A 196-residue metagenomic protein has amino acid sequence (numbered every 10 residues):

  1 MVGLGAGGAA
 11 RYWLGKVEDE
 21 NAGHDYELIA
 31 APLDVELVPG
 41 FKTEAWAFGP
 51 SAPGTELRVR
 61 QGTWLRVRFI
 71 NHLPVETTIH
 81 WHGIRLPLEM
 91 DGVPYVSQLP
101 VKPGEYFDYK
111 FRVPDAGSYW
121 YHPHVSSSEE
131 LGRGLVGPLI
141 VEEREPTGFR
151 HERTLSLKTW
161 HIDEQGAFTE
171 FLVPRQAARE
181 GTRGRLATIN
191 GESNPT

Functional and structural regions predicted by a protein language model:
G3-T196: Histidine-centered copper-binding motifs that mark active-site loops of extracellular/periplasmic copper enzymes
